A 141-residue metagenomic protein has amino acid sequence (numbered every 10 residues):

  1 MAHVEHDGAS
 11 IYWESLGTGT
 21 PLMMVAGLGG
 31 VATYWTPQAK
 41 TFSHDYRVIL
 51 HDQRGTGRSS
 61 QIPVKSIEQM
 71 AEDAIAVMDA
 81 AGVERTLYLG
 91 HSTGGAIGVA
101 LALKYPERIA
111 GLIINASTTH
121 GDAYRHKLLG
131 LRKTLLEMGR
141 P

Functional and structural regions predicted by a protein language model:
M1-A2: Residue-level detector of beta-strand structural context in well-folded domains
E5-S60: Conserved HGGG/HGGXW glycine-rich cap/lid loop of the alpha/beta-hydrolase fold
P21, R47, E84-L87, R108-G111: Structural signature of beta-strand start/N-cap positions in the alpha/beta core of ABC transporter nucleotide-binding
G30, G55, G95, T119-H120: Active-site micro-motifs of SAM-dependent methyltransferase domains
P37-K40, H44, A76, L103-E107: Short, well-ordered alpha-helices that flank and scaffold nucleotide-derived cofactor binding pockets
K40, I49-L89, T93: Active-site loop/oxyanion-hole signature of alpha/beta-hydrolase fold enzymes
S92-I97, Y105: Active-site loop->helix "elbow" adjoining a glycine-rich segment at hydrolase catalytic centers
V99, L103-K104, A110-G139: Flexible "cap/lid" loop of the alpha/beta hydrolase fold
